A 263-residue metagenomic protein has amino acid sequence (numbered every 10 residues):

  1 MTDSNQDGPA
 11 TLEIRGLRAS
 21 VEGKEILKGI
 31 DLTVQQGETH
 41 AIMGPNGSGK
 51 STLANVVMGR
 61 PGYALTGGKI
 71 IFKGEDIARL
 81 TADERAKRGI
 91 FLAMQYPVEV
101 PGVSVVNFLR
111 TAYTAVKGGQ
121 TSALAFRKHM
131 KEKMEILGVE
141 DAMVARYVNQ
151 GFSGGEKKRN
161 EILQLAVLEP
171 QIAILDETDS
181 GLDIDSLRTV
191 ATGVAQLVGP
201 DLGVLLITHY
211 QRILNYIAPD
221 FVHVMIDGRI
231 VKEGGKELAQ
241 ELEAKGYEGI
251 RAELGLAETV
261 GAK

Functional and structural regions predicted by a protein language model:
L12, L27-G29: Conserved structural motif at the start of ABC-family nucleotide-binding domains
M43-P45: The feature captures the beta-strand-to-loop junction immediately N-terminal to the Walker
K69-R85, N149: ABC ATPase NBD Q-loop/coupling interface
V98-Q171: ABC-family P-loop ATPase nucleotide-binding domains
E177-T178, D185: Walker B catalytic motif
L187-P200: Helical segment within the ABC ATPase nucleotide-binding domain
M225, R229-A252: Conserved beta-strand-loop-alpha-helix hinge in the C-terminal portion of ABC ATPase nucleotide-binding domains
